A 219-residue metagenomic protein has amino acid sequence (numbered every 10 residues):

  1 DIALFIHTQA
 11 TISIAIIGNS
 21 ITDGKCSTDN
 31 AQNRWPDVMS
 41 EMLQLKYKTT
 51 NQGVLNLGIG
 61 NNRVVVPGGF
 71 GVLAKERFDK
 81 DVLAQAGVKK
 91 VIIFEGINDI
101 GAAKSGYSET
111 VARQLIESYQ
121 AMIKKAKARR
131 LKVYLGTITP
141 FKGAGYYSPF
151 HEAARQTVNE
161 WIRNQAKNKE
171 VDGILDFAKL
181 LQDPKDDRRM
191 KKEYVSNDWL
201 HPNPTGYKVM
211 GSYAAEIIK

Functional and structural regions predicted by a protein language model:
D1-G60, V65, F70, K75-G87: Serine-esterase "nucleophile elbow" of acetyl-processing enzymes
S13-G18, T22, Q52-G58, K89-E95 (+3 more regions): Structural recognition of the beta-strand scaffold that forms the well-ordered cores of secreted hydrolase catalytic
K25-N30, V66-G69, A103-G106, G145-Y146 (+1 more regions): Short, solvent-exposed loop/turn and secondary-structure capping segments
D29-R34, G69-L73, E109-E117, E152-Q156 (+1 more regions): Soluble non-cytosolic domains of exported or imported proteins
V88-K89, I162: Aromatic- and acid-rich polysaccharide-binding/catalytic face of secreted or lumenal carbohydrate-active enzymes
I93-D99, K125: Conserved structured catalytic cores and adjacent interaction surfaces of nucleotide-binding/hydrolyzing enzymes
G101-A103, T139-K219: Catalytic His-Asp segment of secreted/periplasmic serine-dependent ester chemistry enzymes
Q120-K127: Surface-exposed amphipathic alpha-helices with a cationic face
